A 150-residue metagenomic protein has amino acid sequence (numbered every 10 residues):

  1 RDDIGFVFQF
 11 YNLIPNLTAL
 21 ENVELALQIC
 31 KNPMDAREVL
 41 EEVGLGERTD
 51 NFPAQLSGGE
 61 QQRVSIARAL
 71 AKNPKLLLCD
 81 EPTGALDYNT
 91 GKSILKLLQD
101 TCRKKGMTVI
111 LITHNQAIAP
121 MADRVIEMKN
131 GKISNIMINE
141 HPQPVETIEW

Functional and structural regions predicted by a protein language model:
R1-M128: ABC family nucleotide-binding domain
R124, K132-W150: Conserved beta-strand-loop-alpha-helix hinge in the C-terminal portion of ABC ATPase nucleotide-binding domains
